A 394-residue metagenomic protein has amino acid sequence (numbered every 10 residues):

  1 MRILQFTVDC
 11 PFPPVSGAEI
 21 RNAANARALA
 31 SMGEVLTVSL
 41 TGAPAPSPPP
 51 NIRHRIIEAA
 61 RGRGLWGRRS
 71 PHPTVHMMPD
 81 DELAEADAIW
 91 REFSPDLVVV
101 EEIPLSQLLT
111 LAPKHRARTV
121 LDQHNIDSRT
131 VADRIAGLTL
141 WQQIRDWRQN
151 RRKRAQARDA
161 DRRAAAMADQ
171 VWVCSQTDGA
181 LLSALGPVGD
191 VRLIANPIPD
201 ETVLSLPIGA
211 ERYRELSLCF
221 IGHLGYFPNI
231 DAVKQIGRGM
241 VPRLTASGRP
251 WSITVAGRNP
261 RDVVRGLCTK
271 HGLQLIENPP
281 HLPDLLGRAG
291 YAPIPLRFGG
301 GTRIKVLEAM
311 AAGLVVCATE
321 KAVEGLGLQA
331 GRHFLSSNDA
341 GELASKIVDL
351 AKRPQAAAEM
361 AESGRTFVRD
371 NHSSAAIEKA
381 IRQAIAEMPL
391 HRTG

Functional and structural regions predicted by a protein language model:
M1-R55: N-terminal subdomain of nucleotide-sugar transferases
R21, L193-R288: Conserved catalytic-core segment of nucleotide-activated headgroup transferases in glycan assembly
R61-H72, T119-D159, H223: Acceptor-binding helix/loop patch of EC 2.4 sugar-transfer enzymes, predominantly nucleotide-sugar-dependent
H76-M77, Q355-I385: A charged, aromatic-enriched C-terminal amphipathic alpha-helix characteristic of glycosyltransferases across folds
N150-S205: Donor nucleotide-sugar binding/catalytic pocket of nucleotide-sugar-dependent glycosyltransferases
D169, G287-G301, A312-V315: Acidic donor-binding loop of glycosyltransferase active sites
K305-E308, V315-T319: Short hydrophobic beta-strand element within catalytic cores of glycosyltransferases and related nucleotide-activated
F334-G341, D349-P354: Conserved acidic donor-binding segment of nucleotide-sugar-dependent glycosyltransferases
